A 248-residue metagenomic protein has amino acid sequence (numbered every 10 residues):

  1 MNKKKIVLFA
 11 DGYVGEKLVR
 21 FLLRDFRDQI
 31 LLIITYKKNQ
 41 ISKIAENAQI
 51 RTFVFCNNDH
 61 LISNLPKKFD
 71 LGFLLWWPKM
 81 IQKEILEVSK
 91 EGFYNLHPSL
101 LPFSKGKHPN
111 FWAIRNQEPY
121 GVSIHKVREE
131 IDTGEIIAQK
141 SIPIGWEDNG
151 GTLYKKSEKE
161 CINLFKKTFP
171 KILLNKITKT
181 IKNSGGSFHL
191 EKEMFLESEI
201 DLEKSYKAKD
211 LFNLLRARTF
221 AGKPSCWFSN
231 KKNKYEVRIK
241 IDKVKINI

Functional and structural regions predicted by a protein language model:
M1-I248: One-carbon transfer enzymes
